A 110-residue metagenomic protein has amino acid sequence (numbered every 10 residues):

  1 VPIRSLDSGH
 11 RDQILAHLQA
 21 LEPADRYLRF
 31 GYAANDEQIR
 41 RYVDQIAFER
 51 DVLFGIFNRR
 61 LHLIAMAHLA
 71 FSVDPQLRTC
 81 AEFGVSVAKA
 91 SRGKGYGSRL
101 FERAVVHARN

Functional and structural regions predicted by a protein language model:
V1-N110: Long, contiguous binding/interaction regions
